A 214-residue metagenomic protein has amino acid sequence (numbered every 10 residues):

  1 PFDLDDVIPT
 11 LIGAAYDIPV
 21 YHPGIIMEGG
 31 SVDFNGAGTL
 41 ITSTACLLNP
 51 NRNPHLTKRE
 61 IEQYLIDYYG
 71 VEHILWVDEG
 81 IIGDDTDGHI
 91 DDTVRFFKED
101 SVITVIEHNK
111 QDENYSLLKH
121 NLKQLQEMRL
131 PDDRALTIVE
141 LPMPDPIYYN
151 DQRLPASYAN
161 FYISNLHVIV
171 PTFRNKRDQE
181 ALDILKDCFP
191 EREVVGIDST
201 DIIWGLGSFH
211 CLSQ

Functional and structural regions predicted by a protein language model:
P1-Q214: The feature marks the mature, well-folded catalytic cores of soluble enzymes
